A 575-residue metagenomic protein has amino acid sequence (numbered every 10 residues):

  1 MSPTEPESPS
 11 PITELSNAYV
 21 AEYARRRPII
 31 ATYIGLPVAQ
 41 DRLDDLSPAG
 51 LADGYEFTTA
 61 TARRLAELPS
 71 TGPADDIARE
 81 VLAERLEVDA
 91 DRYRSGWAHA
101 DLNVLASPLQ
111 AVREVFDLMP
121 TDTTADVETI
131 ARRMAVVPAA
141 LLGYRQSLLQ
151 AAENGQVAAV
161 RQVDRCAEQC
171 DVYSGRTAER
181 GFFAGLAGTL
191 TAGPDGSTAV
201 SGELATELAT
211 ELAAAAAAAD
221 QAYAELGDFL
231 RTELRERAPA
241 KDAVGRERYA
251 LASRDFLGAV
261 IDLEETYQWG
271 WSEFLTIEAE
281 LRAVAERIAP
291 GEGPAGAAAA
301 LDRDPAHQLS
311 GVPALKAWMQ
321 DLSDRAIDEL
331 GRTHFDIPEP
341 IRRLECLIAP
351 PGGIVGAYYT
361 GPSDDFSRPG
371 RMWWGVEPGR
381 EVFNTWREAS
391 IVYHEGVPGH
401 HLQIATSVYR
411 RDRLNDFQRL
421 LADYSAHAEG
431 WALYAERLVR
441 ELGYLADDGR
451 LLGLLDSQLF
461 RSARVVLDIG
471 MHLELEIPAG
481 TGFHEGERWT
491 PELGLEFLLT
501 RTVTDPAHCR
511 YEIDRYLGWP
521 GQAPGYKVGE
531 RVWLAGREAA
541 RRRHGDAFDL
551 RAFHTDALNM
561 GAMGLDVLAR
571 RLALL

Functional and structural regions predicted by a protein language model:
M1-L575: N-terminal maturation segment of proteins
